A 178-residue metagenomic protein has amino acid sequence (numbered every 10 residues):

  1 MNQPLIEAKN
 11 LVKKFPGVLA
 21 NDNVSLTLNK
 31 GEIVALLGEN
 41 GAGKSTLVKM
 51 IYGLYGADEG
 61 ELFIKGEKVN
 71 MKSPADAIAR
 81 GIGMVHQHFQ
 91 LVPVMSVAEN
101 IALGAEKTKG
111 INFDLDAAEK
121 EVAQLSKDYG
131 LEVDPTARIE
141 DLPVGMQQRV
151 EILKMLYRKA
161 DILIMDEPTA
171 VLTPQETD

Functional and structural regions predicted by a protein language model:
M1-D178: Glycine-rich phosphate-binding loops of nucleotide-dependent enzymes
